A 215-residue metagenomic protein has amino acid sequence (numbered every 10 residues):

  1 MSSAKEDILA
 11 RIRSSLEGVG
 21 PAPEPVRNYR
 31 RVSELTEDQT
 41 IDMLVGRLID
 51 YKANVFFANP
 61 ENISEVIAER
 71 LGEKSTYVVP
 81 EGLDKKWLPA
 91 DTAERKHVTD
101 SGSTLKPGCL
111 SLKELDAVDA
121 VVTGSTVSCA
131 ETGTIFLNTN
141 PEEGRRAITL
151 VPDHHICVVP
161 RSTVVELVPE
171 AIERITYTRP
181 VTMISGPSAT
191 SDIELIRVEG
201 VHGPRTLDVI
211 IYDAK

Functional and structural regions predicted by a protein language model:
M1-K215: The feature marks the mature, well-folded catalytic cores of soluble enzymes
